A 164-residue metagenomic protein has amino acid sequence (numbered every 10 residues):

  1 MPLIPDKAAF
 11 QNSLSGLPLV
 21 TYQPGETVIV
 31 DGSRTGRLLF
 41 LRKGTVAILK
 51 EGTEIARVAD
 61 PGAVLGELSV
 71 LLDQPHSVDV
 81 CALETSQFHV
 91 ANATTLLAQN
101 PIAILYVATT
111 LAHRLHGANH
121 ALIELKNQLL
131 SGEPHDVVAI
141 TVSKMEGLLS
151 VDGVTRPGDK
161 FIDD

Functional and structural regions predicted by a protein language model:
M1-D164: Cytosolic regulatory regions built on CNB/CRP/Popeye-like sensor folds
